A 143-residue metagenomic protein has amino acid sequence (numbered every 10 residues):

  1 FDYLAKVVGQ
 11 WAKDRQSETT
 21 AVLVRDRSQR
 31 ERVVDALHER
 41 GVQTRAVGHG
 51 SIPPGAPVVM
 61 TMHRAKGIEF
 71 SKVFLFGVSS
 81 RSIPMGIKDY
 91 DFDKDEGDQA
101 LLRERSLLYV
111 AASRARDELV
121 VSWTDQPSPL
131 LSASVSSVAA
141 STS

Functional and structural regions predicted by a protein language model:
F1-T44, G48-I52, A65: Helicase P-loop NTPase motor core
Q16-T19, M60-V135: Conserved helicase C-terminal RecA-like lobe
R32-G41, P129-T142: Short, aromatic/basic amphipathic alpha-helical patches
P53-V58: A short, glycine/Asx- and small/polar-enriched loop/turn that sits immediately N-terminal to a beta-strand
